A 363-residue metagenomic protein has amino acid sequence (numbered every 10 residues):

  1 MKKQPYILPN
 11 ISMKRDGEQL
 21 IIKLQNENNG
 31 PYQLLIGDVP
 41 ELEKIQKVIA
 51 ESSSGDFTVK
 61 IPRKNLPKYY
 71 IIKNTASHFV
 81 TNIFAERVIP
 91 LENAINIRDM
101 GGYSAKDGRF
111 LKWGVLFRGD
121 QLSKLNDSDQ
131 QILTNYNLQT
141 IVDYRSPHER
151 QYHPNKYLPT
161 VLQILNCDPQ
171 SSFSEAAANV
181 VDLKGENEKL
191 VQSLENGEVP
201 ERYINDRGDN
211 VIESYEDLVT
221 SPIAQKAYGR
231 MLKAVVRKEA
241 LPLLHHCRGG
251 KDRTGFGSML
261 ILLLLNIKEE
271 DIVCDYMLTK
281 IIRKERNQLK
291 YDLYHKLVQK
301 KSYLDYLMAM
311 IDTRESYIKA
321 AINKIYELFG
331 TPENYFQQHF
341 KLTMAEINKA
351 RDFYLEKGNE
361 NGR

Functional and structural regions predicted by a protein language model:
M1-L244, G257-R363: Cys-dependent protein tyrosine phosphatase-like superfamily
G249, R253-T254: Ser/Thr-glycine-rich phosphate-binding loops at phosphate-binding pockets of nucleotides, nucleotide cofactors
